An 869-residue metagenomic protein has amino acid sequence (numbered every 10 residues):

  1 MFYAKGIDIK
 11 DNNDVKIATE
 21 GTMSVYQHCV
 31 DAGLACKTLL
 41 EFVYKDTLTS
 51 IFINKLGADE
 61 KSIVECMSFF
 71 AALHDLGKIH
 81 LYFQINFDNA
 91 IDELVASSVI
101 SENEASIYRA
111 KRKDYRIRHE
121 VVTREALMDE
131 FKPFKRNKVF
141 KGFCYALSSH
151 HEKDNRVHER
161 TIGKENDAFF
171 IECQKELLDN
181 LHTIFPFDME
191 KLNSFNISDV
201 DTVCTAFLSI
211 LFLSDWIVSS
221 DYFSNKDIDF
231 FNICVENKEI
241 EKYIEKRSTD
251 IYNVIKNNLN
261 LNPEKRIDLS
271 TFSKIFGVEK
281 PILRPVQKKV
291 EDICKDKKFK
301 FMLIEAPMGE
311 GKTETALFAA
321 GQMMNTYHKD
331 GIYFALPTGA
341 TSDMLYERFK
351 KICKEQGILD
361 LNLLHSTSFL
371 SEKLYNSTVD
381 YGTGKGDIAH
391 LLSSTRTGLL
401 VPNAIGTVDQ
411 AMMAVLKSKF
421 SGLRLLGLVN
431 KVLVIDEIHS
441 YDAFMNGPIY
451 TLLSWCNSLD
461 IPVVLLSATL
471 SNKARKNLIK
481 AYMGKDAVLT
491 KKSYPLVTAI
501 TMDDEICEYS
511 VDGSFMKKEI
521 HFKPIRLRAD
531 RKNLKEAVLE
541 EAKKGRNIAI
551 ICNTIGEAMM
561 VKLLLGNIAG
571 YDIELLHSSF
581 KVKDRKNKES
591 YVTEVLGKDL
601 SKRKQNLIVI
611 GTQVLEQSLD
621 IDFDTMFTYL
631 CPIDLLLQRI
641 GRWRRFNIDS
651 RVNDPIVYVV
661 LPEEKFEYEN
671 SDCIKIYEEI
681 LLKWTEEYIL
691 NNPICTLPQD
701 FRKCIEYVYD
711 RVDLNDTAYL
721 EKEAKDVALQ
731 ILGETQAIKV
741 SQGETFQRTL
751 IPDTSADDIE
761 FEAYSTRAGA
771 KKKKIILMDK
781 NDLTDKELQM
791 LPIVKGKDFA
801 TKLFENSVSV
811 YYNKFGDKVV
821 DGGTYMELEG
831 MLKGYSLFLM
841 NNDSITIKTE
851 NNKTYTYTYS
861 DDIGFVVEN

Functional and structural regions predicted by a protein language model:
M1-A105: Acidic/His-rich, divalent-metal-binding segments that scaffold phosphate/diphosphate chemistry
K5, L34, A126-K274, F838 (+2 more regions): N-terminal accessory nucleic-acid engagement/regulatory domains that precede and modulate ATP-driven motor cores
L269-E305: Conserved pre-motif I regulatory segment
K298-A320: Walker A/P-loop
D330-I352, H365-S368, N472-A474: Conserved Walker A/P-loop ATP-binding site and its immediately adjacent core in helicase/helicase-like ATPase domains
L426-N430, H439-E508: Post-DEXD/H (motif II) to motif III coupling segment of the RecA-like Helicase ATP-binding lobe
R475, R528-L600, F623, F627-N869: C-terminal helicase lobe and adjacent C-terminal extensions/tails of nucleic-acid helicase motors
A487-A558: Conserved interdomain linker/interface between the two RecA-like ATPase lobes of SF2 helicase motors
